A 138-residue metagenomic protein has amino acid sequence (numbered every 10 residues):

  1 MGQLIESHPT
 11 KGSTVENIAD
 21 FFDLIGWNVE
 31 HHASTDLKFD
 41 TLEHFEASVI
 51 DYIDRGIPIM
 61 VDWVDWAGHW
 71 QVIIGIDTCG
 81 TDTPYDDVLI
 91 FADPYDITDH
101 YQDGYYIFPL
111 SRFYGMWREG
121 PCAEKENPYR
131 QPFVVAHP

Functional and structural regions predicted by a protein language model:
M1-F39, R130-P138: Cysteine-nucleophile protease catalytic domains, especially the papain-like/related folds used in DUB/UBL proteases
G2, V15-A19, E46, I50 (+3 more regions): Extracytoplasmic/secreted envelope proteins and their assembly/folding machinery, especially bacterial periplasmic
E6-P9, I76-P138: Noncatalytic regulatory segments and standalone regulatory/sensor domains
S7, F21-N28, S48-R55, C79 (+1 more regions): Structured segments of extracytoplasmic/periplasmic soluble domains in secreted or envelope-associated proteins
H8, V29, G56-W63, G120: Short secondary-structure junctions and interdomain/linker hinges
K11, N17, L42-E43, I53 (+1 more regions): Alpha-helical interaction segments
K38-P94: Active-site-adjacent substructure of cysteine-protease-like catalytic cores
